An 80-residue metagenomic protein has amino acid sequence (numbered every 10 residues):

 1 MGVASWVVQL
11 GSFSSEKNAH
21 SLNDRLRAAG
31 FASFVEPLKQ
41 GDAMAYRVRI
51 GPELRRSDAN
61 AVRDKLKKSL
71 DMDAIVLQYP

Functional and structural regions predicted by a protein language model:
G2-A4, S14-P80: Extracytoplasmic
G11: Conserved beta3-strand ATP-binding lysine motif
